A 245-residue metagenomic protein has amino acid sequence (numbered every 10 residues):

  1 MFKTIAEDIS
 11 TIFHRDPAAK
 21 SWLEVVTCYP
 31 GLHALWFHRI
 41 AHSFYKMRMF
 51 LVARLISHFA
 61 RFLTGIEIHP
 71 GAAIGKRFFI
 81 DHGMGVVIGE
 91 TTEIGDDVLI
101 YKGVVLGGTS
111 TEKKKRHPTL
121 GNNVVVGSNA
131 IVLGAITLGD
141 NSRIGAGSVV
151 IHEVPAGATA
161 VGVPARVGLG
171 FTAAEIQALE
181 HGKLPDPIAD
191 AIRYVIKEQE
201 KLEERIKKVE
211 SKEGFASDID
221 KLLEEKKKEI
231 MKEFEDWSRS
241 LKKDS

Functional and structural regions predicted by a protein language model:
M1-F59, E175-S245: Terminal amphipathic alpha-helical/low-complexity segments used for targeting or macromolecular assembly
R61-G168: Structural signal for interior beta-strand "rungs" in well-ordered beta-sheet cores of soluble enzyme domains
